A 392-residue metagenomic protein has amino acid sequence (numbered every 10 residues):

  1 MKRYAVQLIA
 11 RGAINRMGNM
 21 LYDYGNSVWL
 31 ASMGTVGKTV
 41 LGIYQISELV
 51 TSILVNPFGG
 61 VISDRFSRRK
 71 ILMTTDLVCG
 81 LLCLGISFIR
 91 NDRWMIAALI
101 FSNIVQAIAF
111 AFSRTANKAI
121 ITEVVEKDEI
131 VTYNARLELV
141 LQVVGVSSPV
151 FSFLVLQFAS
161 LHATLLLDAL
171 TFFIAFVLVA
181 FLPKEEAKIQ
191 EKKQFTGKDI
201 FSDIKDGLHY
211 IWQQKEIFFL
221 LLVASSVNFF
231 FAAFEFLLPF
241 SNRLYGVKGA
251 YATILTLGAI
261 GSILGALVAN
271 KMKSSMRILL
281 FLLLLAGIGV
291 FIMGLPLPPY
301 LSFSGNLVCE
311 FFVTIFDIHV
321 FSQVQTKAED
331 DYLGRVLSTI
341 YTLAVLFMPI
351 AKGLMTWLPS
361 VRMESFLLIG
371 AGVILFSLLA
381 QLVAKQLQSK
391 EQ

Functional and structural regions predicted by a protein language model:
M1-K2, E185-L221: Juxtamembrane intracellular "pre-TM" segments in multi-pass secondary transporters
Q7-Y24, Q45-V61, S67-L82, A98-L156 (+4 more regions): Substrate-agnostic recognition of the 12-TM MFS/MFS-like secondary transporter fold
A13, Y24, L161-A163, D203-L264: A single, central transmembrane helix in multi-pass transporters
S27-V36, S147-L167, L244-Y245, I350-I369: Transmembrane alpha-helix termini and helix-breaking/packing motifs in multi-pass membrane transporters
N56-F58, R65, R69-I71, T75 (+1 more regions): C-terminal transmembrane bundle of multi-pass solute transporters/carriers
V78-I86, Q106, T171-A175, L283-V290 (+1 more regions): MFS 12-TM fold signature
F88-S102, G294-N306: Helix-loop junctions at membrane interfaces in 12-TM secondary transporters
A119, E123, L161, L165 (+2 more regions): Helix-loop junctions on the cytosolic side of multi-pass membrane transporters, especially the intracellular loop
